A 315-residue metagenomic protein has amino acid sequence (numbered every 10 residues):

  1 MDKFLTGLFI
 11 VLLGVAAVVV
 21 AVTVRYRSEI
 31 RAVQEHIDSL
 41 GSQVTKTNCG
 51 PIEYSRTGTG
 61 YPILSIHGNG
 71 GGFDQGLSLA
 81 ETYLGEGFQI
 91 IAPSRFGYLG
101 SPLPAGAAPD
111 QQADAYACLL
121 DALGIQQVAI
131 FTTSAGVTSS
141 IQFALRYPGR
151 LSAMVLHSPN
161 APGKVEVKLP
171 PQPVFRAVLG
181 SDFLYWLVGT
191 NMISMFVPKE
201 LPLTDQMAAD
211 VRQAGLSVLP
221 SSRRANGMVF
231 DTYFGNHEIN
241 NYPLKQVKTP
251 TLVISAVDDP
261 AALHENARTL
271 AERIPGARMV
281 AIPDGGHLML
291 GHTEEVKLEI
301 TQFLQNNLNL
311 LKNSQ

Functional and structural regions predicted by a protein language model:
R56-G100: Conserved HGGG/HGGXW glycine-rich cap/lid loop of the alpha/beta-hydrolase fold
Q111-A129: Conserved acidic catalytic loop of the alpha/beta-hydrolase fold
Q127-V165: Conserved hydrolase catalytic core segment
M154-D182: Flexible "cap/lid" loop of the alpha/beta hydrolase fold
F175, L179-Y242: Alpha/beta-hydrolase
V247, V253-S255: Short beta-strand/loop motif that positions the catalytic acidic residue of the alpha/beta-hydrolase fold
P260-N266: Conserved alpha/beta-hydrolase "acid-adjacent" motif
A277-Q315: Catalytic active-site module of serine/aspartate enzymes centered on a nucleophile-bearing elbow/loop
